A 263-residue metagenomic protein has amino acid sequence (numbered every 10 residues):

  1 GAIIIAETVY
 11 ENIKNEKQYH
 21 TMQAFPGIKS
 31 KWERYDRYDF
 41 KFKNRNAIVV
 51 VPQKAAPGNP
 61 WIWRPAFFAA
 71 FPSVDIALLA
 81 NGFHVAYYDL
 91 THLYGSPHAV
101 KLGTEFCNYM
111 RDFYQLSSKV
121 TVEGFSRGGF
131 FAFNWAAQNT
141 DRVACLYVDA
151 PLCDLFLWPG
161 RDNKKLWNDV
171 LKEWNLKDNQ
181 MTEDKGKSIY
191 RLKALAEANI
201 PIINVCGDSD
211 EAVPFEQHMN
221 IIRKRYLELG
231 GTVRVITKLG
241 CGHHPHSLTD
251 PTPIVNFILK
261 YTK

Functional and structural regions predicted by a protein language model:
E16-A56: N-terminal cap/lid segment of alpha/beta-hydrolase-fold proteins
K29-R34, R45, P151-L152, F156-A194: Mobile cap/lid helix-loop segments that gate and shape the active-site cleft of serine hydrolases
G58-A66: Short beta-strand element of the alpha/beta-hydrolase
A70-A86: Short amphipathic alpha-helix adjacent to the substrate-entry channel of hydrolases
Y94-Q115: Alpha/beta-hydrolase active-site loop
K119-L166: Primarily recognizes the serine-hydrolase "nucleophile elbow" in alpha/beta-hydrolase and SGNH/GDSL folds
N168-N220, K224-L227: The feature captures the conserved acid-bearing segment of alpha/beta-hydrolase catalytic domains
A212, Q217-K263: C-terminal catalytic histidine-bearing segment of alpha/beta-hydrolase fold enzymes
